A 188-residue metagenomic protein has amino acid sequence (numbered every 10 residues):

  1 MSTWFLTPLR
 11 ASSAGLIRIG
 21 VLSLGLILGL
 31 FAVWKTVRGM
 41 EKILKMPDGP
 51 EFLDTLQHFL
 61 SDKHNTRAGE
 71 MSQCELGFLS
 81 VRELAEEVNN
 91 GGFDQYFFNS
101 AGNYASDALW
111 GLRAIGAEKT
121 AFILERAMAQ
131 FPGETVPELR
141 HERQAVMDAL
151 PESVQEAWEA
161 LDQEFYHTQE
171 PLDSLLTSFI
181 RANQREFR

Functional and structural regions predicted by a protein language model:
M1-G15: Short, strongly hydrophobic alpha-helical membrane anchors
S12, W34-T36: An N-terminal domain-start capping segment
A14, L22, Q144-M147: General helical structural elements
R18-W34: N-terminal signal-anchor transmembrane alpha helix of single-pass membrane proteins, serving as the membrane-anchoring
G39-G91, Y96-A105, G111-R188: Extended, alpha-helix-rich binding/interface surfaces that flank or overlap catalytic cores and mediate recognition
